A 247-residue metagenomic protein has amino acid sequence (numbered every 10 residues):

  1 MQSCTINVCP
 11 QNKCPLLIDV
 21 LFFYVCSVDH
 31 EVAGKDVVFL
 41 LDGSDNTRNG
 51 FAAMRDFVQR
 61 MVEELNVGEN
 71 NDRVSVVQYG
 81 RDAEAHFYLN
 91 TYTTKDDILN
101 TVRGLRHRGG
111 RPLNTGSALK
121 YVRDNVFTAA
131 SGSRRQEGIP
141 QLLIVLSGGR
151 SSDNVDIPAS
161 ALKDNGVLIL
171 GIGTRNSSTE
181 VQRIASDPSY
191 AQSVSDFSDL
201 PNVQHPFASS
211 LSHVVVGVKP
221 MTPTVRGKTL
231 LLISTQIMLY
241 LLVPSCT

Functional and structural regions predicted by a protein language model:
M1-L16: Thrombospondin type-1
P15-V20, I233: Intrinsic disorder/low-complexity segments
L21-F22, L242: Compositionally biased, intrinsically disordered low-complexity segments enriched in Pro/Arg/Gln/His
F23-S27, N114, S177-V225: C-terminal helix of von Willebrand factor
H30-T91, L142-I144, G171, N176: Von Willebrand factor
L41-G43, M54, V76-Y79, V122 (+6 more regions): DG-centered beta-turn motif at the end of beta-strands
D82-Q141, R150-I157, I169-R183, N202: Von Willebrand factor
V215-T235, Y240-T247: Extracellular mucin-like PTS segments
